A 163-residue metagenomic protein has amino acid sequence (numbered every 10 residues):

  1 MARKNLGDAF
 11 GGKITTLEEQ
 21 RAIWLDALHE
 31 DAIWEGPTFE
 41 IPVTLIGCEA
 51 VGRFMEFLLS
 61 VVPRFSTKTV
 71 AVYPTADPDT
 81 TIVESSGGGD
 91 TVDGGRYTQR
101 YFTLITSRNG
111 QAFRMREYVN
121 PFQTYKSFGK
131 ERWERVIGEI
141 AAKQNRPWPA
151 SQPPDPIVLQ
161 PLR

Functional and structural regions predicted by a protein language model:
M1-D31: Short acidic-aromatic low-complexity motifs
N5, A9, A27, F54-V61 (+2 more regions): Residues that form generic nucleotide/phosphate-binding pockets
F10-I14, E40-I41, R114: Short, flexible active-site loop motifs that bind/organize anionic cofactors or intermediates
R21-P78: A solvent-exposed, acidic/Ser-Thr-rich amphipathic alpha-helical stretch
L59-R163: A beta-strand edge to alpha-helix "cap/lid" segment located at domain peripheries
